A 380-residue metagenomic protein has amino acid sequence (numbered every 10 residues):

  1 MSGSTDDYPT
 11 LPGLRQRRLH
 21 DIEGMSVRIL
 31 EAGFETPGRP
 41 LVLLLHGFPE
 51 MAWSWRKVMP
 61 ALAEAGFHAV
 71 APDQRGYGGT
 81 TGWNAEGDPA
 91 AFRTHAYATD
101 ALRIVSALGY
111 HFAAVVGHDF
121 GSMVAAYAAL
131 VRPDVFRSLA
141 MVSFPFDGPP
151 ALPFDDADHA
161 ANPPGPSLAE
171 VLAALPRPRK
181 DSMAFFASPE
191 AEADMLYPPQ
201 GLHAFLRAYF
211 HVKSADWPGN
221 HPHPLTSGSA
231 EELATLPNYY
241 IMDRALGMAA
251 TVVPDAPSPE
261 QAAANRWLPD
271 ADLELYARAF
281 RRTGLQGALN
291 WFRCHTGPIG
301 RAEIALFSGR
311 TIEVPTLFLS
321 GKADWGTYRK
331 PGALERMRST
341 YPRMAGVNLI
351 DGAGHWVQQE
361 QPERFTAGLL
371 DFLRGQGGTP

Functional and structural regions predicted by a protein language model:
S2-R17, V27, L41, Y77-F112 (+2 more regions): Flexible "cap/lid" subdomain of the alpha/beta-hydrolase fold that forms the substrate-access gate
Q16, A69-A71, G346-L349: Conserved beta-strand scaffold positions in the cores of enzyme catalytic domains, especially in NTP/NDP-utilizing
I22-G24: Glycine-centered tight beta-turn/hairpin loop motif at sheet-sheet or coil-to-beta transitions
L30-G82, I104, H118-F120: Conserved HGGG/HGGXW glycine-rich cap/lid loop of the alpha/beta-hydrolase fold
T36-P37, L108-H111, Q376: Glycine-rich phosphate-binding loop signature in dinucleotide/nucleotide-binding domains
G47, R93, D119, E360-Q361: Active-site helix-initiating loop/hinge in glycosyltransferases
F48, A52-W55, F120, A126 (+3 more regions): Signature tryptophan residues that serve as conserved aromatic anchors
P342-P380: Catalytic active-site module of serine/aspartate enzymes centered on a nucleophile-bearing elbow/loop
